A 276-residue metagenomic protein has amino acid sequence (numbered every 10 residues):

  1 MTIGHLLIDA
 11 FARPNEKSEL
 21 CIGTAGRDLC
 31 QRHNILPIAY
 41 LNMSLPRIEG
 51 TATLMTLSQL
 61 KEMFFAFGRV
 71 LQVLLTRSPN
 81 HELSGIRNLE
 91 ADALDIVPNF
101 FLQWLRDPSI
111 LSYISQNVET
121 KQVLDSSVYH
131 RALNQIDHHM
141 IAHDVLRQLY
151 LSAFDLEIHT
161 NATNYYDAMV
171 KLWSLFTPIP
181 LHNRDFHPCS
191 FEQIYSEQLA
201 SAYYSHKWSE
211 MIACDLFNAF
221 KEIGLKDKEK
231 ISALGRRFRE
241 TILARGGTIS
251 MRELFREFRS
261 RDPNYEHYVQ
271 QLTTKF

Functional and structural regions predicted by a protein language model:
M1-S58, I179-N183: Active-site-adjacent "gating/activation" loops or surface patches in catalytic cores
T2-H5, A66-P79, G85-A93, F100-D107 (+1 more regions): C-terminal, non-catalytic "cap/extension" segments appended to globular domains
E49, L54, S58-T76: Conserved kinase catalytic-core segment
